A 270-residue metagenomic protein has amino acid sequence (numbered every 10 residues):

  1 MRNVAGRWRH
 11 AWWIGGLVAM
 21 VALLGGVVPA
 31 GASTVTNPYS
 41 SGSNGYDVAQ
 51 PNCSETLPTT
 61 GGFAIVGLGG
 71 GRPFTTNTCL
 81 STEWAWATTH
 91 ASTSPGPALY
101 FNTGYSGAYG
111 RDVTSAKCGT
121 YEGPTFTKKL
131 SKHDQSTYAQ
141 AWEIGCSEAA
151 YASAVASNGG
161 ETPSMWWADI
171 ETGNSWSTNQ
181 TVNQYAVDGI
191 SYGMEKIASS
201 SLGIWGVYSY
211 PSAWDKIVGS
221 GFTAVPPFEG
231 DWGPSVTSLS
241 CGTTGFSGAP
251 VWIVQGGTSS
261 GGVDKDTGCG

Functional and structural regions predicted by a protein language model:
R2-A32: Secretory targeting and sorting signals
S33-T59, G221-G270: Functionally critical loop-and-helix segments that line ligand-binding/catalytic clefts of soluble enzyme domains
T34-Y185: Substrate-binding cleft of extracellular glycoside hydrolase catalytic domains
T88-T93, S157, Y192-S200, G219: Sec-exported extracytoplasmic/periplasmic mature domains
S106-T114, A213-T223: Glycine-rich, charge-decorated loop segments at or immediately adjacent to ligand/cofactor-binding or catalytic sites
G119-S147, D188-K196, F222-F246: Acidic, His- and aromatic-enriched active-site or binding-groove loops in soluble protein domains that engage sugars
Q180-S191, S209-P211: Long, charged/polar, surface-exposed segments that mediate recognition or autoinhibition
I197-K216, V225-W232: Aromatic-lined carbohydrate-recognition surfaces of secreted/lumenal glycan-active proteins
